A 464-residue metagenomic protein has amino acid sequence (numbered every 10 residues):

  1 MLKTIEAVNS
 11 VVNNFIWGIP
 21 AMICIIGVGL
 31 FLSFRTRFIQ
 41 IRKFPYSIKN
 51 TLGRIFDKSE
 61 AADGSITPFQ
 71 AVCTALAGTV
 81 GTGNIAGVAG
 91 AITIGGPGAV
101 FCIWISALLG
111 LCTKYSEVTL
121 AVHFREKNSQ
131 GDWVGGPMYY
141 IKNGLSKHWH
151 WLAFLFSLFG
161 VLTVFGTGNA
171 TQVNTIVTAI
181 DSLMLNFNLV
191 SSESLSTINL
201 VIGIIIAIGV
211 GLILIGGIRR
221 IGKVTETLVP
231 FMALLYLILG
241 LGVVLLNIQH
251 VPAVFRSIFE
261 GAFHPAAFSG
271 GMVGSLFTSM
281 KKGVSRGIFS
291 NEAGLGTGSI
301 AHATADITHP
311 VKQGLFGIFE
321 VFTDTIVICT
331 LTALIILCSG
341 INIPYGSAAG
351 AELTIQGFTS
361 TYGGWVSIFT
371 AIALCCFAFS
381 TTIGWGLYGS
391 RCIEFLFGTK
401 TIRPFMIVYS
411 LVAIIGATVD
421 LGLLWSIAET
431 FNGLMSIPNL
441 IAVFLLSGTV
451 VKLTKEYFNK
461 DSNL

Functional and structural regions predicted by a protein language model:
M1-T82, I92-A99, G110, I414 (+1 more regions): N-terminal alpha-helical transmembrane segments of multi-pass membrane transport and channel/translocase proteins
T4-I5, R35-Q40, G83-V88, G166-I176 (+6 more regions): Transmembrane helix-loop junctions in multi-pass membrane proteins
M22-G27, W104, A153-L158, M184-I218 (+4 more regions): Transmembrane alpha-helical segments of multi-pass small-molecule transport proteins
C24-F31, R35-I48, V173-I180, T197-F259 (+3 more regions): Membrane-interface loop-to-helix entry segments
L32-S33, S106-G131, M138, K142-N174 (+2 more regions): Helix-loop-helix module between adjacent transmembrane segments
F38-I66, G90-I92, G96-V100, W104 (+4 more regions): Flexible loop linkers connecting adjacent transmembrane helices in multi-pass alpha-helical membrane transporters
S59-I94, L120-N143, L155-V161, V273-F322: Alpha-helical membrane segments and immediately flanking helix-loop junctions that form or couple to the substrate/ion
Y115-S129, L241-S257, P265-G271, T304-I307 (+2 more regions): Extracellular/periplasmic helix-exit of transmembrane alpha-helices
